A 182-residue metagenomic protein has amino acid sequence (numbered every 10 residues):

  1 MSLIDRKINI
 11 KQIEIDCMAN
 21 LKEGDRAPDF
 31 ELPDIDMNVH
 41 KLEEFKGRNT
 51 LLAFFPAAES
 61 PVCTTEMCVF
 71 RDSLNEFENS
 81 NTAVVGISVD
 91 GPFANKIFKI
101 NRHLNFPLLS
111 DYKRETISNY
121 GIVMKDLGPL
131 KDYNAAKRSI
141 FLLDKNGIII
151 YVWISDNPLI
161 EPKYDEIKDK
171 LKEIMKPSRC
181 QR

Functional and structural regions predicted by a protein language model:
S2-R182: Chalcogenol-based redox active-site neighborhoods
